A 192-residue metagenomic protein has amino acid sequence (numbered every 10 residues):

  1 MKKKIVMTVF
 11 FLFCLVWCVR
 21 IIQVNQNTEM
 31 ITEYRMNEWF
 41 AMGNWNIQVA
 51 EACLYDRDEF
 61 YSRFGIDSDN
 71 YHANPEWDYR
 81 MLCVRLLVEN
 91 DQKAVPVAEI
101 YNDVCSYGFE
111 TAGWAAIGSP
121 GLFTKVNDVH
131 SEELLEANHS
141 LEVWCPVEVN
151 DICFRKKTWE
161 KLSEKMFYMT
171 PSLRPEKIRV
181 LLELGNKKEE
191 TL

Functional and structural regions predicted by a protein language model:
K2-L192: Conserved functional micro-motifs across diverse proteins
